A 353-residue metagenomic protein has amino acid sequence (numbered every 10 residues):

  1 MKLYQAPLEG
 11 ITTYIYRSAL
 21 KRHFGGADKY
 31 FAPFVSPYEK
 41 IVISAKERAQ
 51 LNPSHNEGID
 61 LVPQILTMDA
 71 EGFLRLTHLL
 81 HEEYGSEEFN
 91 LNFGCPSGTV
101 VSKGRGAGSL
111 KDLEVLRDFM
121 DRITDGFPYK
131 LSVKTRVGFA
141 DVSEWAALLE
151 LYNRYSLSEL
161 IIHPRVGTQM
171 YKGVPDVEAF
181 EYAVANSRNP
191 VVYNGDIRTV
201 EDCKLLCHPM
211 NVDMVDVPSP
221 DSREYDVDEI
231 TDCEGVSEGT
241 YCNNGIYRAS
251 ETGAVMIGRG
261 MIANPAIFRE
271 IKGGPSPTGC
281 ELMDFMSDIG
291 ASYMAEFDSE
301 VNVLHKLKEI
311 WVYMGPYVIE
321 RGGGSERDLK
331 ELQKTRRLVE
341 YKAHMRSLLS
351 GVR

Functional and structural regions predicted by a protein language model:
L3-A6, Y30-A32, L61-I65, F89-L91 (+5 more regions): Hydrophobic faces of well-ordered beta-strands that scaffold small-molecule active sites in alpha/beta enzyme cores
Y4, Y14-I15, G126-P128, V142-E150 (+4 more regions): Alpha/beta catalytic cores of nucleotide-metabolism and tRNA/nucleoside-modifying enzymes
L8-E83: Glycine-rich, positively charged N-terminal anion/phosphate-binding segment
L8-G10, V35-P37, L66-M68, G94-P96 (+4 more regions): Active-site beta-loop-alpha junctions enriched in small/polar residues
Y16, G72-L76, V115, E144-W145 (+3 more regions): Residues at alpha-helix caps and immediate loop-helix transition turns in enzyme cores, especially N- and C-cap
A45-K46, P53-S54, G98-A107: An active-site metal/cofactor-coordinating segment within enzyme catalytic domains
E47, G104-L110, Q169, K272-P275: Short glycine-enriched, charge-decorated loop/helix-capping segments at active-site entrances that position
H78-F89, F93-G98, S102-K103, E114-N189 (+3 more regions): Alpha/beta enzyme core
